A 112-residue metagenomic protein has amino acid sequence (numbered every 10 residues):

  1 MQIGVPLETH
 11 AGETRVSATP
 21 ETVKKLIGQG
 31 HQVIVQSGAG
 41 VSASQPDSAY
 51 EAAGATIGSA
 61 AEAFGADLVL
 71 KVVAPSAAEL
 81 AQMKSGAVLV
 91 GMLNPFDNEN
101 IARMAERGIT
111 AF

Functional and structural regions predicted by a protein language model:
Q2-R107: An N-terminal-biased, well-structured beta-alpha scaffold segment characteristic of Rossmann-like dinucleotide-binding
G108-F112: Flexible, Lys/Arg-rich cytosolic regulatory linkers and terminal tails that connect or flank
